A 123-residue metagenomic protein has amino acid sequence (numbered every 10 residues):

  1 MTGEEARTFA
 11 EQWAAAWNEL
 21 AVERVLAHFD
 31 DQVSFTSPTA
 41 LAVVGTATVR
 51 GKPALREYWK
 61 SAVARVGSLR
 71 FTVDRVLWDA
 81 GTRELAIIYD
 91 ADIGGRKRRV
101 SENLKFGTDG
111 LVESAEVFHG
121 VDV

Functional and structural regions predicted by a protein language model:
M1, E5, K60-V123: A beta-strand edge to alpha-helix "cap/lid" segment located at domain peripheries
M1-A27, D31: Short, low-complexity N-terminal intrinsically disordered segments enriched in polar/charged residues
G3, R24, D30-V76, A80: A solvent-exposed, acidic/Ser-Thr-rich amphipathic alpha-helical stretch
F9, A21, Y58-W59, V100: Hydrophobic alpha-helical segments typical of transmembrane helices and their membrane-interface/capping positions
Q12, A42-G45, A91: A general structural-boundary detector
W13, V25-L26, V33, G51 (+4 more regions): Hydrophobic pocket/interface hotspot
